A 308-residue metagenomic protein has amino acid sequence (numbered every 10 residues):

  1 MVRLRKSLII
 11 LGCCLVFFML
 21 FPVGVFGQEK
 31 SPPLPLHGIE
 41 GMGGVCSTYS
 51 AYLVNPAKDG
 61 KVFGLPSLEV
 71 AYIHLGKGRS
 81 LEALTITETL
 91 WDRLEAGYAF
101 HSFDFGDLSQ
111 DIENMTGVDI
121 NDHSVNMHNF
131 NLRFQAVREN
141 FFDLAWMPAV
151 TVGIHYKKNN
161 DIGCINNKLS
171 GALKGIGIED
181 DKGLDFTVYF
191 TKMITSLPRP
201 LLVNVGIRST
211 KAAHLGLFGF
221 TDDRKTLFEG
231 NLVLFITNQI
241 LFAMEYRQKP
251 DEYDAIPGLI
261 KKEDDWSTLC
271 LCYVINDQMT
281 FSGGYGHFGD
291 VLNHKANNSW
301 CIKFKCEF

Functional and structural regions predicted by a protein language model:
M1-M42: Cleavable N-terminal export/targeting peptides
Q28-I165, L169-F186, I194-L197, I240 (+2 more regions): Transmembrane beta-barrel domains of Gram-negative outer membranes and organellar outer membranes
E29-K30, T280, F288, K303-F308: Flexible, glycine-rich linker and terminal segments associated with outer-membrane beta-barrel/transport systems
N129-L132, L271-Y273, K295-F308: Outer-membrane beta-barrel "beta-signal"
G175-I256: Detector for outer-membrane/organellar transmembrane beta-barrel domains, recognizing the amphipathic beta-strand
F235-I236, K262-D265, Y273-D277, K295-A296: A structural signal for short secondary-structure junctions
F242-E245, C270-C272, M279-Y285: Conserved active-site loop/cleft motifs that coordinate metal ions or position small ligands
Y285-V291, N297-S299: A short, acidic, flexible beta-alpha connecting loop/helix-capping segment that sits on the rim of active
